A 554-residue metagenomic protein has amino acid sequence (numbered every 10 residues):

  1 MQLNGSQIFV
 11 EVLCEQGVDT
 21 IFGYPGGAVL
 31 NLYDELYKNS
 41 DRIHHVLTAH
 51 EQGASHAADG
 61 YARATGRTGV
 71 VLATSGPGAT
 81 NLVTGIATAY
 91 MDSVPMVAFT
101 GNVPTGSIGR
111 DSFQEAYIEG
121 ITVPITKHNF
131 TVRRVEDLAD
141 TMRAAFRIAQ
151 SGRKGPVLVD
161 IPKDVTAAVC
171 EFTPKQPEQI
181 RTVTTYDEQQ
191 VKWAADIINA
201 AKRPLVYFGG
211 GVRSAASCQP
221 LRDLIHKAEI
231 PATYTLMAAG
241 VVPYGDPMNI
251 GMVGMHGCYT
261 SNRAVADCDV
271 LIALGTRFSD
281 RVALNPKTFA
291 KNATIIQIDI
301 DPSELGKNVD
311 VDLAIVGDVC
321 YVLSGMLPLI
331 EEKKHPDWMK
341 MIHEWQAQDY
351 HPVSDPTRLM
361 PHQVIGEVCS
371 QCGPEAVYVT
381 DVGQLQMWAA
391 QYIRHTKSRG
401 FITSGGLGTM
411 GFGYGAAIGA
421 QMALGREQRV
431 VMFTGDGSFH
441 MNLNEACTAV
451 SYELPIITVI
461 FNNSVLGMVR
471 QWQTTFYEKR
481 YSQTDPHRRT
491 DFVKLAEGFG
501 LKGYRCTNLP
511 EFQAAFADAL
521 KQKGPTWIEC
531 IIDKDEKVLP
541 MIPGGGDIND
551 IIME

Functional and structural regions predicted by a protein language model:
M1-K333, E367, Q371-V377, R429 (+5 more regions): N-terminal alpha/beta PP-like core and its mobile active-site loop of ThDP/TPP-dependent enzymes
S6-V10, C14-Q16, G27, L32-Y37 (+1 more regions): Active-site diphosphate/adenylate-binding microenvironment
Y61, T80, K334-S354, A420 (+2 more regions): Charged, low-complexity, helix-prone segments enriched in Lys/Glu/Asp/Gln
G101-N102, G383, G437: An acidic- and aromatic-residue-enriched active-site/binding cleft used to recognize and process polar
S107-Q114, G306-N308, L313-V316, C320-M326 (+1 more regions): Thiamine diphosphate
E136, P174, N292-V382, L509-D518 (+1 more regions): Phosphate/pyrophosphate-binding active-site segments
K163-T166, L385, K534-D535: Short, internal active-site loops enriched in acidic
